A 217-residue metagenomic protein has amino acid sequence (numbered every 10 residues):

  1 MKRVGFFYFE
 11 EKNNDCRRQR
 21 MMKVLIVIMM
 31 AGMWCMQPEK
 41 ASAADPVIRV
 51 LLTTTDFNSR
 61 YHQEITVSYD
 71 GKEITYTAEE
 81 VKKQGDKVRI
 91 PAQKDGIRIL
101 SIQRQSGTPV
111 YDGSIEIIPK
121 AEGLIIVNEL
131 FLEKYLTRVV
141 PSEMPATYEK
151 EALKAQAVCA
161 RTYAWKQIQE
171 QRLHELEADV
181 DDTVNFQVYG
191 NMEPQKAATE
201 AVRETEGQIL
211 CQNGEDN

Functional and structural regions predicted by a protein language model:
K2-N217: Conserved, single-site charged/polar hotspot
